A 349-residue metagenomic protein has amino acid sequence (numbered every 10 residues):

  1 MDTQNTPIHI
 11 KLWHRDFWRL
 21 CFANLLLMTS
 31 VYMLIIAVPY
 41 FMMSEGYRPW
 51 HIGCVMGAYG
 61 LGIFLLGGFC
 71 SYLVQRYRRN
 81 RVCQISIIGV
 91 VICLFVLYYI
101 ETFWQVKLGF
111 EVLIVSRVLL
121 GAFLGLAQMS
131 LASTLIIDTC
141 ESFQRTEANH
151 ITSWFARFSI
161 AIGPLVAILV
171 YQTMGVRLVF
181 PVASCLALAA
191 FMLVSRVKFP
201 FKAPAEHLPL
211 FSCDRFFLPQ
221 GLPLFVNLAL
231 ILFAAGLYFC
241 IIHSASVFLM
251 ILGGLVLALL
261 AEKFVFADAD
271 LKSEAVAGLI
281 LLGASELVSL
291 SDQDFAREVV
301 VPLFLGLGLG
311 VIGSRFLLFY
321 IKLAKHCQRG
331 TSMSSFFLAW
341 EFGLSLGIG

Functional and structural regions predicted by a protein language model:
N5-G60, Q220-I251: Helix-loop boundary and gating motifs at the non-cytosolic
C54-L73, L252-E262: Central cavity-lining transmembrane alpha-helices of secondary-active solute carriers, predominantly the Major
I88-K107, I280-D294: C-terminal ends and interior cores of transmembrane alpha-helices in multi-pass membrane transporters/permeases
S116-F155: Cytoplasmic helix-loop-helix junction between adjacent transmembrane helices in 12-TM secondary transporters
L126-C140, G310-K325: Intracellular juxtamembrane helix-capping segments at the cytosolic ends of symmetry-related transmembrane helices
R177-R196: Symmetry-related core transmembrane helices of the 12-TM Major Facilitator Superfamily/SLC fold
K272-F316: C-terminal transmembrane helical hairpin of 12-TM major facilitator-type secondary transporters
A324-G349: A late C-terminal transmembrane helix in Major Facilitator Superfamily
